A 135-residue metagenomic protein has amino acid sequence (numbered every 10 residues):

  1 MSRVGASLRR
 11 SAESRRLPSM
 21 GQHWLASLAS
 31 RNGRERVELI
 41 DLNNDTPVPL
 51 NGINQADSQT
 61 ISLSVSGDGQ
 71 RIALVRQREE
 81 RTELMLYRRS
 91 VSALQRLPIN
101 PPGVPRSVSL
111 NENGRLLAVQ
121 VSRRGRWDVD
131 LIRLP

Functional and structural regions predicted by a protein language model:
M1-P135: Sequence signature of WD/YWTD-type beta-propeller architectures
